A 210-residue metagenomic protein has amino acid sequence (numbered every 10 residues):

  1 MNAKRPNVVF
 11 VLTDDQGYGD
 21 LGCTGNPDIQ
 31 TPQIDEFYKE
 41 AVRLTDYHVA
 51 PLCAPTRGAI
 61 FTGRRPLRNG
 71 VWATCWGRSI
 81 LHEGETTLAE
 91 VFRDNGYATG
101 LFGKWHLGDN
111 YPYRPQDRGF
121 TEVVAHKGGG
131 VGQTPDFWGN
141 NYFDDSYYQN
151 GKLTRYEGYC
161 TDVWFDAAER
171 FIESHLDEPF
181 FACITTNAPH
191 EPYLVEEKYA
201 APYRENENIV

Functional and structural regions predicted by a protein language model:
M1-V210: Formylglycine-dependent sulfatase
